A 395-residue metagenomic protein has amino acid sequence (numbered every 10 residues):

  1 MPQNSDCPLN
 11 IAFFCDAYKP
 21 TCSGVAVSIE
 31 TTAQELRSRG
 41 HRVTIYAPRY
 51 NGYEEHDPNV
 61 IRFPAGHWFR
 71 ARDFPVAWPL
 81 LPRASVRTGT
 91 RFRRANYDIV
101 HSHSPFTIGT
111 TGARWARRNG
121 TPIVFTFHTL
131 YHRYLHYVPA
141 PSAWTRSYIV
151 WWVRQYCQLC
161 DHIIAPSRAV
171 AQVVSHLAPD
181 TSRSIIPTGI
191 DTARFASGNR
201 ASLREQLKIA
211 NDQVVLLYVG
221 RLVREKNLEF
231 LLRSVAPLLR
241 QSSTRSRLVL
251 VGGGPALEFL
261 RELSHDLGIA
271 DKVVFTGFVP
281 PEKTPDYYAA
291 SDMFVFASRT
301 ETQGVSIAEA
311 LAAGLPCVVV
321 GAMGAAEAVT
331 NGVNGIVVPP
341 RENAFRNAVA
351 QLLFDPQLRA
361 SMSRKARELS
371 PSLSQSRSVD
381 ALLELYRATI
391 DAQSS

Functional and structural regions predicted by a protein language model:
M1-P64: N-terminal subdomain of nucleotide-sugar transferases
A47, I61-F63, R146, V150-R200: Donor nucleotide-sugar binding/catalytic pocket of nucleotide-sugar-dependent glycosyltransferases
C157, F278-V279, D286-S291: Short alpha-helical donor nucleotide-sugar binding micro-motif in glycosyltransferases
A210-V235, V249: Conserved donor-binding/catalytic core segment of Leloir-type glycosyltransferases
R299: Aromatic "clamp/platform" in nucleotide-sugar-dependent glycosyltransferases that forms part of the donor/acceptor
P316-V320: Short hydrophobic beta-strand element within catalytic cores of glycosyltransferases and related nucleotide-activated
N331-G332, I336-E342, Q351-Q357: Conserved acidic donor-binding segment of nucleotide-sugar-dependent glycosyltransferases
L358-S372, E384: A short, well-ordered alpha-helix in the C-terminal region of glycosyltransferases
